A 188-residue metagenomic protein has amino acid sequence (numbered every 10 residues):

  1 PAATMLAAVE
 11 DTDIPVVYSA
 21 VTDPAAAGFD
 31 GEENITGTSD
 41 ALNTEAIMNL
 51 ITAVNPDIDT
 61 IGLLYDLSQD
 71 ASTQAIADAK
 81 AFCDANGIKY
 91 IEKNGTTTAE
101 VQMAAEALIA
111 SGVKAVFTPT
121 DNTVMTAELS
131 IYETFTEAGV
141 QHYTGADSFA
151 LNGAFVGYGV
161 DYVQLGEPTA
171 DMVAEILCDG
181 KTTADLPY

Functional and structural regions predicted by a protein language model:
P1, D13-F29, G37, V140-D147: Short beta-strand elements of ligand-binding domains
P1, V17, I61-L64, V113-V124 (+1 more regions): Periplasmic-binding protein-like
A2-V9, A25-F29, A99-M103, M125-T126 (+1 more regions): Pocket-flanking alpha-helical
A27-T52, N152-E167: Short beta-strand elements at the ligand-binding edges of bilobed clamshell
D40-N86, T182-Y188: An alpha-beta-alpha
A46-I47, A71-K89, A104, S130 (+2 more regions): Short, solvent-exposed amphipathic alpha-helices that sit in or adjacent to ligand/effector-binding or catalytic
N94-I109: Structural motif
S148-Y188: Flexible loop/turn connectors
